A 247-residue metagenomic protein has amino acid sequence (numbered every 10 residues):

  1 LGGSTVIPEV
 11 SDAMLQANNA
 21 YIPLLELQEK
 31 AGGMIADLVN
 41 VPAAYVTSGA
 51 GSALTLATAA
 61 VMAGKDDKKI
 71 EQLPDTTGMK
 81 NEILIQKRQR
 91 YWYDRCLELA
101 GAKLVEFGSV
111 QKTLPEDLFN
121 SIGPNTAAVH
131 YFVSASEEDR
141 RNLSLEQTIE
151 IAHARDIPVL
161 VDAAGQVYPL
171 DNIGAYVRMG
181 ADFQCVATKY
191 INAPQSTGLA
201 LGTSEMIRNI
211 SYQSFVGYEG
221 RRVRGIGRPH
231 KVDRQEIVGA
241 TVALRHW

Functional and structural regions predicted by a protein language model:
L1-P23: Glycine-rich phosphate-binding segment of PLP-dependent enzymes
L1-V6, A31-T47, G51-R245: Conserved PLP-enzyme active-site core in the AAT-like
S11, Q28-G32: Hydrophobic face of alpha-helices
L15-L27, H153, L160-A163: An acidic intrinsically disordered interaction segment
